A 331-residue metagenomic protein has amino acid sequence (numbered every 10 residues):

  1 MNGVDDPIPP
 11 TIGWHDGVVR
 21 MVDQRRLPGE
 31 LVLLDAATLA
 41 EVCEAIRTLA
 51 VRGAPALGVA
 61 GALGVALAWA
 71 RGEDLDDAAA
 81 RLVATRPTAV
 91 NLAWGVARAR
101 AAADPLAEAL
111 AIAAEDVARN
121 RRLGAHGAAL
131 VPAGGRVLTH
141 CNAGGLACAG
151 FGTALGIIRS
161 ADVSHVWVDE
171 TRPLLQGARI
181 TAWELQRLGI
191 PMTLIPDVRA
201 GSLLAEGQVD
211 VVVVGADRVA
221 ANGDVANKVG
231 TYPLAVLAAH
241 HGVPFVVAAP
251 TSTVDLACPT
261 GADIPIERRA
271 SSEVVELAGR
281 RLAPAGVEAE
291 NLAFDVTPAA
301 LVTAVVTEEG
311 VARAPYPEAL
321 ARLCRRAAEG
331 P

Functional and structural regions predicted by a protein language model:
P7-I12, D16, V83-R86, V90-R136 (+4 more regions): C-terminal binding/interaction regions
I8-A103: Long amphipathic alpha-helical segments
L34-A50, A129-V137, E276-G286: Short, hydrophobic/aliphatic alpha-helical segments
T48-G61, L92, T139-G150, E290-V306: Conserved phosphate/anionic-ligand binding catalytic regions in large, soluble enzymes, centered on
A60-A66, A93-G95, L138-N142, D169 (+3 more regions): Short beta-strand segments
G64-D74, R98-A101, G152-V163, E184 (+1 more regions): A glycine- and small-aliphatic-rich helix-loop capping segment at beta-alpha/alpha-beta transitions that lines
H126-R159, S164-H165, L175, L194: Internal active-site segments that recognize and position negatively charged phosphoryl groups and nucleotide moieties
V163-S164, D169-P331: Conserved phosphate- and dinucleotide-binding cores of soluble alpha/beta proteins, encompassing both enzyme active
